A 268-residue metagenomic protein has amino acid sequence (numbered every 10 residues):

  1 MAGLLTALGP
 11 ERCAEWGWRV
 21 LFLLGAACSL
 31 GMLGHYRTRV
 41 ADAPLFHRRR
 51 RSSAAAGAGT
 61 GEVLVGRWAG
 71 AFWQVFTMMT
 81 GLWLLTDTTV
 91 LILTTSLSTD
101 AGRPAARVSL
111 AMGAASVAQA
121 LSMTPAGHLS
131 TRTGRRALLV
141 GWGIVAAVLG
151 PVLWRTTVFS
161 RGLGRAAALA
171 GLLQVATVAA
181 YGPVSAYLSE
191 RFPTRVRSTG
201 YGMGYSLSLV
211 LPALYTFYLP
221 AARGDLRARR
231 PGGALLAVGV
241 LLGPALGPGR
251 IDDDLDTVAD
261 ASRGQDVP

Functional and structural regions predicted by a protein language model:
M1-H35: Helix-loop-helix hairpin linking two adjacent transmembrane segments in secondary transporters
G31-T38, G233-S262: Multi-pass alpha-helical transporter architecture, strongest for 12-TM Major Facilitator/SLC carriers used
G34-G59, D256-R263: Flexible cytoplasmic inter-helical loops of multi-pass small-molecule transporters
R67-A120, P212-T216: Extracytoplasmic gate region of multi-pass secondary transporters
S122-R135: Helix-to-loop junctions at the C-terminal end of transmembrane segments in multipass secondary transporters
I144-R161: C-terminal ends and interior cores of transmembrane alpha-helices in multi-pass membrane transporters/permeases
A179-F192: Intracellular juxtamembrane helix-capping segments at the cytosolic ends of symmetry-related transmembrane helices
S189-G224: A late C-terminal transmembrane helix in Major Facilitator Superfamily
